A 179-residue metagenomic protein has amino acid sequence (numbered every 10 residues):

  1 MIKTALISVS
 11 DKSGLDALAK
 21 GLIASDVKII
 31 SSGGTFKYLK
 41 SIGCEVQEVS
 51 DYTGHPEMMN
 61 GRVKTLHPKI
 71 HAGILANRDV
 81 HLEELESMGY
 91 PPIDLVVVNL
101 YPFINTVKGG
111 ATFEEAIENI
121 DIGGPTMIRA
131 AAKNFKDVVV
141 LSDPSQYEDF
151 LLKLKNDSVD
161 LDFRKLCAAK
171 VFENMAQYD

Functional and structural regions predicted by a protein language model:
M1-A5, P68-G73, T112-F113: Short, basic, glycine/proline-bearing loop/turn elements
M1-Y52: N-terminal glycine-/serine-/threonine-rich phosphate-binding loop
K3, Y90-D179: Internal alpha/beta core interface subdomains
D11, S32-G33, R78, G124 (+1 more regions): Helix N-cap/beta->alpha junction signal
L15-D16, F36, L82, I128 (+1 more regions): Short, well-ordered alpha-helical microsegments
A17-A19, K40-C44, D51, M58-G61 (+3 more regions): Short acidic, glycine/serine/threonine-rich loops at helix termini
G34-F103: Glycine-rich nucleotide/cofactor/substrate-binding loop typically near the N-terminus or early in the first domain
